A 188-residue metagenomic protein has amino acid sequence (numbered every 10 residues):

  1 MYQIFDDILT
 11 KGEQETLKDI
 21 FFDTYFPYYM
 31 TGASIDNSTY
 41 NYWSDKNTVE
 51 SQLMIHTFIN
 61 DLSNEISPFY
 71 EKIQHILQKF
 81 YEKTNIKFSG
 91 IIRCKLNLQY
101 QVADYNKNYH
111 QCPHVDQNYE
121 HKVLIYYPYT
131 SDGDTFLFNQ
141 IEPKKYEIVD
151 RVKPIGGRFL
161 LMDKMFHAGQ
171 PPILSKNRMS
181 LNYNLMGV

Functional and structural regions predicted by a protein language model:
M1-F88: Non-heme Fe(II)/2-oxoglutarate
N64-V188: Catalytic core of non-heme Fe(II) oxygenases with the double-stranded beta-helix
